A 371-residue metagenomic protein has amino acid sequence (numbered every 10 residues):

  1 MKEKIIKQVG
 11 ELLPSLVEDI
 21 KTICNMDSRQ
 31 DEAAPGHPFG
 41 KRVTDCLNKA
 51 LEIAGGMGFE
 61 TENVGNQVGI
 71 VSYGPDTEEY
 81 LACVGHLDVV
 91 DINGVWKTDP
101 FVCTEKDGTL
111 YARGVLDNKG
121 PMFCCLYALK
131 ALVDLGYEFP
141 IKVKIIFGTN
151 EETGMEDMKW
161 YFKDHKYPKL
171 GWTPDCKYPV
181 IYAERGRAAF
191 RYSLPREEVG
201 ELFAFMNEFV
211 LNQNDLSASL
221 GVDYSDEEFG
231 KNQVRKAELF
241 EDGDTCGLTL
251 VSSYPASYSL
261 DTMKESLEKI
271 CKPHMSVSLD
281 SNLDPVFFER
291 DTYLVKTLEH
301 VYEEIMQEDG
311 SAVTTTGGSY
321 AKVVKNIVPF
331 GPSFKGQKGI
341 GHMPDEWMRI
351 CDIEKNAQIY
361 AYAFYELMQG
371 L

Functional and structural regions predicted by a protein language model:
K2-L110: Acidic/His- and Gly-rich active-site-bordering loop/insert found across diverse amide/peptide-bond hydrolases
Q8, V301-Y302, M306-G370: Zn-dependent metallopeptidase/amidohydrolase metal-coordination segment
A50, M122-L132, Y161, V324 (+1 more regions): Buried hydrophobic packing segments
E78-K142, F147, M343-E346, I350-K355: Active-site metal-coordination/substrate-binding segment of hydrolases, especially metallo-dependent peptidases
E151-E152, E156-E268, L283: Midchain, well-structured core segments that form catalytic/ion-binding scaffolds
L211-D226, L283-V323, I327-G331: Active-site-adjacent substrate-binding region of metalloamidase/peptidase-like peptide-processing proteins
P273-S281: Conserved short beta-strand edge segments in small beta-sheet-based binding/regulatory domains
